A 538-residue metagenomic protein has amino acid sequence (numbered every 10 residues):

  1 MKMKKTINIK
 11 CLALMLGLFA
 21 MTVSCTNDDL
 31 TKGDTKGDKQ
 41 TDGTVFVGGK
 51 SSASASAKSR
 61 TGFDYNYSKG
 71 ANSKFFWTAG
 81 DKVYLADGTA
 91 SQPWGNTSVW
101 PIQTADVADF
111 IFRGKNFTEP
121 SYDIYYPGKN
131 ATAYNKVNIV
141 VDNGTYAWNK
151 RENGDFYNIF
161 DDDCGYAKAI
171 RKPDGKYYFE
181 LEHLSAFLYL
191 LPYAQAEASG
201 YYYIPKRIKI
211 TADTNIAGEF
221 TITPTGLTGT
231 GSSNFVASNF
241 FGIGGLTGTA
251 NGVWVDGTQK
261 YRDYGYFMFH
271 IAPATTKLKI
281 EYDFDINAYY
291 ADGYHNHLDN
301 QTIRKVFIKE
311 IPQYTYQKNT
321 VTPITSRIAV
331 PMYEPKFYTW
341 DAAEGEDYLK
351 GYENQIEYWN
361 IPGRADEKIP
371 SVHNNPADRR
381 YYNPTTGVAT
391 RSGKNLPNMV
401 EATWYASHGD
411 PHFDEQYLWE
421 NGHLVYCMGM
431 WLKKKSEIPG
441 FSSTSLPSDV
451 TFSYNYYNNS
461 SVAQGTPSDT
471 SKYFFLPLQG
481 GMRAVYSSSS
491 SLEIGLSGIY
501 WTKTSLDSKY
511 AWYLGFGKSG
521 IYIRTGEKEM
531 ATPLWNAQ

Functional and structural regions predicted by a protein language model:
K2-G409, F413-D414, L418-E420, C427-G429: Sec-type signal peptide cleavage vicinity
Q416-Q538: C-terminal, surface-exposed recognition/capping segments
